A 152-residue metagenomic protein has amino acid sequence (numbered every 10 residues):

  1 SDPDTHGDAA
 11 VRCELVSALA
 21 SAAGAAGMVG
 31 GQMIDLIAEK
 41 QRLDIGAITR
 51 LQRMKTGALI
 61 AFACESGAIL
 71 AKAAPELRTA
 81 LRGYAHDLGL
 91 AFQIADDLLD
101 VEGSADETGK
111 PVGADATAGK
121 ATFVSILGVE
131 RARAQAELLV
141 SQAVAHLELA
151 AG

Functional and structural regions predicted by a protein language model:
S1-G152: All-alpha prenyltransferase/terpene-synthase fold signal
